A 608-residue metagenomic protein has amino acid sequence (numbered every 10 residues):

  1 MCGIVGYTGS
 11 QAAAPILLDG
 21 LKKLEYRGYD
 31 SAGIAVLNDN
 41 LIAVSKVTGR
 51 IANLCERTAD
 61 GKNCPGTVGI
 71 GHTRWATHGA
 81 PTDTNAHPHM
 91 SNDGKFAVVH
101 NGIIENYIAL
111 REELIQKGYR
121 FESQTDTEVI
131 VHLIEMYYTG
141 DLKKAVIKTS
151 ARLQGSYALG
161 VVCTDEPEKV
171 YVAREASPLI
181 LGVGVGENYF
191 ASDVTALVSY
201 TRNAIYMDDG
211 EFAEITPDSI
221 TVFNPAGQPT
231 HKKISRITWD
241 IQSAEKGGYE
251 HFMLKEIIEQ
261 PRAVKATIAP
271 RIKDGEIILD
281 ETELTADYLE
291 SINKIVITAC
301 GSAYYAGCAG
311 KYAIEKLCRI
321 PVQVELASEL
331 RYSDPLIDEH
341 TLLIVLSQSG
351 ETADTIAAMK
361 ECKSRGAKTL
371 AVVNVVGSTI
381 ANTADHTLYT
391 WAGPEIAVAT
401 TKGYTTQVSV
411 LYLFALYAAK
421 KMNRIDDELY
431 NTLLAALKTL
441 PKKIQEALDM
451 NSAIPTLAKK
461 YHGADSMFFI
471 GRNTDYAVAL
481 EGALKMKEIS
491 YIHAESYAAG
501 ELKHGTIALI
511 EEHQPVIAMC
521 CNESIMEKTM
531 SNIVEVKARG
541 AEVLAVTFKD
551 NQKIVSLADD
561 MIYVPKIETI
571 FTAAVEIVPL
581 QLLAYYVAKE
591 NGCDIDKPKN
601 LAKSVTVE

Functional and structural regions predicted by a protein language model:
M1-K246, E250, R262-N293, Y305 (+5 more regions): Conserved short alpha-helical segments that host acidic/polar catalytic motifs at enzyme active sites
I4, V98, V161, V172 (+6 more regions): Structural beta-sheet core signal
T67, G71-T84, K273-D287, G310-L346 (+1 more regions): Glycine-rich oxoanion-binding loops at beta->alpha junctions
P88-M90, Y171-V172, A204-I205, F212-E214 (+12 more regions): Replace "in large, NTP-powered and nucleic-acid-processing enzymes" with "in large, NTP-powered factors and other
G227, E542, V555-L557, I567-E608: Generic C-terminus detector
Q260-V264, I268-V296, H386-P515, A588-E608: Active-site phosphate/pyrophosphate-binding segments
E290-T439, M519-I562, L583, N591: Glycine-rich phosphate-binding loops that contact phosphosugars or nucleotide phosphates
